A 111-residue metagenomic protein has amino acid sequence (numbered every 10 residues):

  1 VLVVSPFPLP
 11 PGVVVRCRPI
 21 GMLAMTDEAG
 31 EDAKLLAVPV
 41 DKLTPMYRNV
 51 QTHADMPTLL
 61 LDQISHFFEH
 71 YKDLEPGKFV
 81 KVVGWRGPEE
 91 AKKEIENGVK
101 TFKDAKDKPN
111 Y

Functional and structural regions predicted by a protein language model:
V1-Y111: Hydrophobic N-terminal alpha-helices or hydrophobic patches in metabolic proteins across all domains of life
